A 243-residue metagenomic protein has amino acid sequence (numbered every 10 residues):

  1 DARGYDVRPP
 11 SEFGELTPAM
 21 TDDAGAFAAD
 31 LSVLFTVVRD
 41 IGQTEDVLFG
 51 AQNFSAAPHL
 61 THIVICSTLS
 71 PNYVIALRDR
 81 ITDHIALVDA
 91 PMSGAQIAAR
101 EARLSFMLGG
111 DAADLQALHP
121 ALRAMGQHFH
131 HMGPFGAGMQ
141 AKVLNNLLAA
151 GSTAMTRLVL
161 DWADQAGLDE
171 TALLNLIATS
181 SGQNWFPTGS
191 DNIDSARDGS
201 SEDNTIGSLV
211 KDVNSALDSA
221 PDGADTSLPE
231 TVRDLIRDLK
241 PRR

Functional and structural regions predicted by a protein language model:
D1-L16: NAD(P)-binding Rossmann-fold cofactor-contacting core
Y5-V7, V37, A90: The conserved SAM/SAH-binding core of class I Rossmann-like methyltransferase domains, concentrating on the hydrophobic
E15-D23: Active-site regions of enzymes building and remodeling cell-envelope glycoconjugates
A24-L87: Rossmann-fold NAD(P) dinucleotide-binding segment
T68-N146: Rossmann-fold dinucleotide-binding core
G136-A224, L228-R243: Helical "substrate-binding/catalytic lid" subdomain of Rossmann-like NAD(P)-dependent dehydrogenases/reductases
